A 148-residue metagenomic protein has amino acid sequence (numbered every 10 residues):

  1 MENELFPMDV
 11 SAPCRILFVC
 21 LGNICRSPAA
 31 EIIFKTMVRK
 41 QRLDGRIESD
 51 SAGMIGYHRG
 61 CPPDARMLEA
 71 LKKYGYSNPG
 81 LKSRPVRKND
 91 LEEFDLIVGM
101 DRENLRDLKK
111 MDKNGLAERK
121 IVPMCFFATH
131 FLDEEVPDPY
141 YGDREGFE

Functional and structural regions predicted by a protein language model:
E2-E93: Conserved active-site segments centered on acidic
E2-P7, P13, L96, R102-E148: Phosphate-binding/catalytic loops
S27, M100-D101: Replace "coordinates the UDP/GDP/TDP-sugar" with "coordinates nucleotide-activated sugar donors
